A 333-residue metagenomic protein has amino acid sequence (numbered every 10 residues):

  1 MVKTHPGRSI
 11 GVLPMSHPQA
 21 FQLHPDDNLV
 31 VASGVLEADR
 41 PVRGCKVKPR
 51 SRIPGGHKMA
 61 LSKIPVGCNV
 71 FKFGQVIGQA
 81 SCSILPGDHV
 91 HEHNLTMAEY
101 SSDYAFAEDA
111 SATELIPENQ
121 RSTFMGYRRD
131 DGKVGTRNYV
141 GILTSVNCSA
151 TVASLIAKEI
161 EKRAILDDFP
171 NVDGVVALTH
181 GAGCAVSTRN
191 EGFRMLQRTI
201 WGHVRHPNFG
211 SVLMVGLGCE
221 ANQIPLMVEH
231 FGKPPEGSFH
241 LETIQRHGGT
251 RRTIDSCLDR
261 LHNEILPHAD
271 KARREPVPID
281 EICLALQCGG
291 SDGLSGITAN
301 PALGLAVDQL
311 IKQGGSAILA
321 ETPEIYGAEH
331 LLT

Functional and structural regions predicted by a protein language model:
V2, I10-T333: Metallocofactor- and cofactor-centric catalytic cores in central/energy metabolism, strongly enriched
